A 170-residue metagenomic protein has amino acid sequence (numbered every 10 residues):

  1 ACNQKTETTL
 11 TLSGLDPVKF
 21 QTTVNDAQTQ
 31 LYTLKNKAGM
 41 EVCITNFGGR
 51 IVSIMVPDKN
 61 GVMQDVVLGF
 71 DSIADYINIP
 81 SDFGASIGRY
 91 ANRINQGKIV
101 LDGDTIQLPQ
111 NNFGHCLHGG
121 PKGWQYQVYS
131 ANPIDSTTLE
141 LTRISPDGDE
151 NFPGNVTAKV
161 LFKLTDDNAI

Functional and structural regions predicted by a protein language model:
N3-I170: Surface-exposed acidic/polar loop and edge beta-strand patches at domain peripheries
